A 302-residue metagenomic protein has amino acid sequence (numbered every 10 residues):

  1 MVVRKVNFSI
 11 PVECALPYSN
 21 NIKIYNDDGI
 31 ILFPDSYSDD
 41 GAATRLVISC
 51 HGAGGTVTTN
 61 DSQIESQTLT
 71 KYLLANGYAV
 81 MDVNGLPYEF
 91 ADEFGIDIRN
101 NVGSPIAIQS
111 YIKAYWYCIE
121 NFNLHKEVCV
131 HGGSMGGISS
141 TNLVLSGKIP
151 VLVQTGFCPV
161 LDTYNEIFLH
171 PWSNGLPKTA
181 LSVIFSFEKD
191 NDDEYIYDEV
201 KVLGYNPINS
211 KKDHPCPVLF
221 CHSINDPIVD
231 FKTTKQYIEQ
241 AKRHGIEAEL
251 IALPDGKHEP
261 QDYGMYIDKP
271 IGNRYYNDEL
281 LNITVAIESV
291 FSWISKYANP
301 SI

Functional and structural regions predicted by a protein language model:
M1-G41: N-terminal cap/lid segment of alpha/beta-hydrolase-fold proteins
G41-T44, G52-F90: Short substrate-entry loop that stabilizes the transition state in hydrolases
N100-F122: Alpha/beta-hydrolase active-site loop
F122-S134: Alpha/beta-hydrolase fold nucleophile elbow
G132-N142: Glycine-rich nucleophile elbow surrounding the catalytic serine of serine-hydrolase chemistry
T141-D192: Hydrolase active-site cap/lid region
S173-K235, E239: The feature captures the conserved acid-bearing segment of alpha/beta-hydrolase catalytic domains
K235, K242-I302: C-terminal catalytic histidine-bearing segment of alpha/beta-hydrolase fold enzymes
